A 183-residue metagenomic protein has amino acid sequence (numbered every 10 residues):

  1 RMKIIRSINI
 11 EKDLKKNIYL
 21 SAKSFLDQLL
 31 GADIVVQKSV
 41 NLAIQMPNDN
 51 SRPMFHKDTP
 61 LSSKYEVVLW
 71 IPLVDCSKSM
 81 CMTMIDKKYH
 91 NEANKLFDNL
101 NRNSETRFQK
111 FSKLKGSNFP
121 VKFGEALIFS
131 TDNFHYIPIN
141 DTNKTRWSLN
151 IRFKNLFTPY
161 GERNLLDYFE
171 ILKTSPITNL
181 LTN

Functional and structural regions predicted by a protein language model:
R1-L42, F55: Signature of the catalytic double-stranded beta-helix
V40-L42, L69-I71, L149-F153: A structural signal for short, well-ordered beta-strand segments
I44-D58, D132-N133: Conserved short histidine dyad/triad with adjacent acidic residue
I44-M46, L73, D86-K88, F153-N155: Residue-level signal for short segments within beta-strands and strand-turn junctions of well-structured beta-sheet
S51-P120, E162: Catalytic core of non-heme Fe(II) oxygenases with the double-stranded beta-helix
V67, E125, W147: Residue-level detector of short, conserved catalytic/binding motifs and their immediate flanks
P120-F134: Conserved metal-binding segment of the jelly-roll/cupin
F134-N183: Non-heme Fe(II)/2-oxoglutarate
